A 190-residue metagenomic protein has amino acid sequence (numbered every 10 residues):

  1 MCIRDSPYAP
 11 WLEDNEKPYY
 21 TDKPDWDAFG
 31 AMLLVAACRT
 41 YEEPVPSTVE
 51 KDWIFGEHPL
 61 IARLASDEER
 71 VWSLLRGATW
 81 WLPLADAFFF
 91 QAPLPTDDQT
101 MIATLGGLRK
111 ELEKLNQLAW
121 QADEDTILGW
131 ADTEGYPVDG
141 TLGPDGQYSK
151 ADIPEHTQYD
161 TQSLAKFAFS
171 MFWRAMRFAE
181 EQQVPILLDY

Functional and structural regions predicted by a protein language model:
R4-Q182, Y190: Acidic (Asp/Glu-rich) sequence patches and key acidic residues that form negatively charged surfaces used
